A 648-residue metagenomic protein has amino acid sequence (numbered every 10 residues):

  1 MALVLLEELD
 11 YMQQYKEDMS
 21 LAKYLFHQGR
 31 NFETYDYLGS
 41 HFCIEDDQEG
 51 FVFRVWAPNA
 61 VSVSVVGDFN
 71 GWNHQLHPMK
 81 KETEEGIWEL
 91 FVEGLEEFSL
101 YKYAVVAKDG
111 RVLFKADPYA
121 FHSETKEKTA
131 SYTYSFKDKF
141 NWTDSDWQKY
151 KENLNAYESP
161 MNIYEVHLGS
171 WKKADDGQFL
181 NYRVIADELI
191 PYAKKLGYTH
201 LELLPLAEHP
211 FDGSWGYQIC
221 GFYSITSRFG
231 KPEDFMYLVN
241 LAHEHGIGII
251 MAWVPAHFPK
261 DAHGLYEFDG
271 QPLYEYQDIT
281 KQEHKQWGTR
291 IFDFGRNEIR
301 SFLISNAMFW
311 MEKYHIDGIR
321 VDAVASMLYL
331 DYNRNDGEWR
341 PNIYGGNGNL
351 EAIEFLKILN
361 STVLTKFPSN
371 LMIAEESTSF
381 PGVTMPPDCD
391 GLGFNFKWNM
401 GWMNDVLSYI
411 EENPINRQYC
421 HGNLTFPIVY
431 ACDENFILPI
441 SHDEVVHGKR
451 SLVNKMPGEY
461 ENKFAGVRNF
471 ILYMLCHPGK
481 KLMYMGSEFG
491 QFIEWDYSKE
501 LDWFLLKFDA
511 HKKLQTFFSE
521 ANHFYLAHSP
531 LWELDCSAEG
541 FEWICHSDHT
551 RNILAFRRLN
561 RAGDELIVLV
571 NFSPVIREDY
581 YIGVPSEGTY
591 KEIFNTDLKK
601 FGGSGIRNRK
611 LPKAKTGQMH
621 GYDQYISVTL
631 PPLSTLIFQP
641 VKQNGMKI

Functional and structural regions predicted by a protein language model:
M1-Q48, V52, K80-E165, S170-G177 (+2 more regions): The feature marks proteins involved in alpha-glucan
V55, Y103, V166, A193 (+11 more regions): Conserved, mostly hydrophobic/aromatic
W56-V63, P585-G588: Short proline/glycine-enriched turn/loop motifs at strand-loop junctions of beta-rich domains
D68-N73, K108, E587: Change "in extracellular beta-sheet-rich domains … of secreted and cell-surface proteins" to "in beta-sheet-rich domains
E97-Y101, K610-I648: C-terminal beta-strand-rich structural cap/linker in extracellular carbohydrate-active enzymes
E124, K139, S145-M161, H167-G348: Substrate-binding/active-site clefts of carbohydrate-active enzymes
K126, H315-D317, N335-E500, L505 (+2 more regions): Conserved alpha/beta catalytic core and glycan-binding cleft of carbohydrate-active enzymes
A510-L531: Catalytic cores of secreted or luminal carbohydrate-active enzymes
